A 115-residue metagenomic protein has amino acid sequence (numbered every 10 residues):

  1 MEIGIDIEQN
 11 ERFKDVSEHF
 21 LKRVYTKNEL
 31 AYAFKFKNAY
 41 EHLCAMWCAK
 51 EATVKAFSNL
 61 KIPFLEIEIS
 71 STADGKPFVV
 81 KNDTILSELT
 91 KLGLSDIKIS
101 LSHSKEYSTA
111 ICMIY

Functional and structural regions predicted by a protein language model:
M1-Y115: Core catalytic alpha/beta fold that binds nucleotide/phospho-ligands
